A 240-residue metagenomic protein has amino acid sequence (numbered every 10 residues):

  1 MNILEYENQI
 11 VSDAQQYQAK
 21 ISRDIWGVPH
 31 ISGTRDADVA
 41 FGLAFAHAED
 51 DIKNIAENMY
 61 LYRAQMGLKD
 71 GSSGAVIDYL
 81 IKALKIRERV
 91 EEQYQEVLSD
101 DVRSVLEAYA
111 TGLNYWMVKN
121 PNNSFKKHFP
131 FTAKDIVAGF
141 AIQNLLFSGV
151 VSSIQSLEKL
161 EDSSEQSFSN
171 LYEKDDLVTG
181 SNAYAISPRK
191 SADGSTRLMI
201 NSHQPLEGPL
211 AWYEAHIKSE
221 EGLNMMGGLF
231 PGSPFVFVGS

Functional and structural regions predicted by a protein language model:
N2-P209, E220-G222, M226-F235: Substrate-recognition/specificity elements adjacent to catalytic centers across diverse enzyme folds
I217: Glycine-rich phosphate-binding loop of nucleotide-binding enzymes
G239-S240: Short acidic-glycine loop/turn motifs at beta-strand connectors
